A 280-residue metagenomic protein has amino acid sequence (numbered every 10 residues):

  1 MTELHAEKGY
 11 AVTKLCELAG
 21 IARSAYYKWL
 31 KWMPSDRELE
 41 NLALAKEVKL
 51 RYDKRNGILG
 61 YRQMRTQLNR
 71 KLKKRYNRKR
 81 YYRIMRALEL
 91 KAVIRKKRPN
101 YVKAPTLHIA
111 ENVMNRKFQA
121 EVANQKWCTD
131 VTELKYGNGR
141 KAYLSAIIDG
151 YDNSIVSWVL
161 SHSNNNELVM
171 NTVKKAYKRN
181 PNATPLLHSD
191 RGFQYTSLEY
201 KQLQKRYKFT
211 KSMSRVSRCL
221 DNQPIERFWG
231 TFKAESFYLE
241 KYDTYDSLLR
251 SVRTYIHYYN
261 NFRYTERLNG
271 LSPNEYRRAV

Functional and structural regions predicted by a protein language model:
M1-A11, A43, Y276: Residue-centric detector for conserved, function-critical "anchor" positions in compact interaction modules
C16, A25-V122, S272-V280: Basic, flexible linker segments flanking DNA-binding modules in nucleic acid-interacting mobile-element proteins
I94-P99, L187-R191, Y207-P224, K241-D243: RNase H-like polynucleotidyl transferase catalytic core
A120-V156, H162-S163: An active-site-proximal beta-strand-loop segment
R140, V159-N180: Active-site beta-loop-alpha junctions of metal-dependent nucleic acid enzymes, especially the RNase H-like/DDE
N182-T196, L271-S272: Acidic/histidine-rich, metal-coordinating catalytic segments
K201, K205-F209, T231-V280: C-terminal domain-tail junction helix/linker
